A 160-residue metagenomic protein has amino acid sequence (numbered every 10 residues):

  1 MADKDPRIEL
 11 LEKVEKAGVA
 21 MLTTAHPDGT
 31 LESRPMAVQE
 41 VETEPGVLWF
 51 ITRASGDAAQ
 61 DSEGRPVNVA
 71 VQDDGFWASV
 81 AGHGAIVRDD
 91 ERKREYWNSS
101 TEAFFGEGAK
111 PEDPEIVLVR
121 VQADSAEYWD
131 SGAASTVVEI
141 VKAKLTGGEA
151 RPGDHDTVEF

Functional and structural regions predicted by a protein language model:
E12-G29, V67-V71: A short, Trp-centered hydrophobic/proline-enriched beta-strand micro-motif
G29-M36: A positional/architectural concept
Q39-V41: Short beta-strand micro-motifs enriched in acidic
E44-L48: Short active-site oxyanion
I51-R53: Short His-Asn-centered micro-motif
D57-A58, Y128: Short beta-strands and strand-coil junctions in structured, solvent-facing domains, enriched
A58-A123: Short, structured beta-strand-loop surface elements
D113-F160: C-terminal edge-of-domain segments
